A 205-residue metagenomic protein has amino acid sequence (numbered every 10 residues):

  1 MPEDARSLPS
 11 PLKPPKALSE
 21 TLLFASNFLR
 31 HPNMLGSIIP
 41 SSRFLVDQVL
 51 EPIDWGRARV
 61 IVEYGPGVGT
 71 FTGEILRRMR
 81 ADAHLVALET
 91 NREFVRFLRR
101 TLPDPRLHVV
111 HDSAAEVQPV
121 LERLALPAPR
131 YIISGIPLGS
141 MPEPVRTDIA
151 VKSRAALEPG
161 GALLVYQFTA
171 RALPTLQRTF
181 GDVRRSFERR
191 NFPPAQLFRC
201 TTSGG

Functional and structural regions predicted by a protein language model:
T21-G56: Class I SAM-dependent methyltransferase Rossmann-like catalytic core, especially the SAM/SAH-binding loop
R57-G67: Conserved class I S-adenosyl-L-methionine
V68-R80: Conserved SAM-binding loop of SAM-dependent methyltransferases across substrates and taxa, primarily the Class I
H84-E89: Conserved SAM-binding motif I beta-strand of class I
F94-L126: S-adenosyl-L-methionine
T147-P159: A short glycine-rich, Lys/Arg-flanked "PGG" loop and its adjoining helix->strand segment in the class I
P159-Q167: Conserved beta-strand signature within the Rossmann-like core of class I S-adenosyl-L-methionine
F187-G205: Core SAM-dependent methyltransferase catalytic element
